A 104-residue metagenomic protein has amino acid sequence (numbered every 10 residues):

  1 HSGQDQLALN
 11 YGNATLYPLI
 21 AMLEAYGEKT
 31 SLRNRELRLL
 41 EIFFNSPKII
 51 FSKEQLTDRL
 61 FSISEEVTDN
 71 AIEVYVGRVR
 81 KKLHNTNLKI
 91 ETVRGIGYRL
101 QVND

Functional and structural regions predicted by a protein language model:
H1-N10: Basic, amphipathic DNA-recognition helix from helix-turn-helix-like DNA-binding domains
Q4, P18, T86-L88: Hydrophobic alpha-helical context, especially transmembrane and signal-peptide helices
L9-L37, R99-D104: A structural micro-motif at secondary-structure boundaries
M22, G27-T86, T92: Positively charged, aromatic-enriched patches within helix-turn-helix-type DNA-binding elements, predominantly
L88-D104: A short linear beta-strand->loop->alpha-helix hinge motif most characteristic of winged-helix/helix-turn-helix
